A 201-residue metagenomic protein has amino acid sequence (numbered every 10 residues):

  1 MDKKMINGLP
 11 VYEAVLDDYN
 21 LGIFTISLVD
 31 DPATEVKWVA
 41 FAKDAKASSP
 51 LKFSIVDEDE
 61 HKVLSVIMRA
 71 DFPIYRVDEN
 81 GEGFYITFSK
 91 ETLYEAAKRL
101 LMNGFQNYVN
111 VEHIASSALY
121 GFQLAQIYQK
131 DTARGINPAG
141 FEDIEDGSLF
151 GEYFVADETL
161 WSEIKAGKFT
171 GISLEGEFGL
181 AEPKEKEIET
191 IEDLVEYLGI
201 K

Functional and structural regions predicted by a protein language model:
M1-K201: Signature of dsDNA virion morphogenesis modules
